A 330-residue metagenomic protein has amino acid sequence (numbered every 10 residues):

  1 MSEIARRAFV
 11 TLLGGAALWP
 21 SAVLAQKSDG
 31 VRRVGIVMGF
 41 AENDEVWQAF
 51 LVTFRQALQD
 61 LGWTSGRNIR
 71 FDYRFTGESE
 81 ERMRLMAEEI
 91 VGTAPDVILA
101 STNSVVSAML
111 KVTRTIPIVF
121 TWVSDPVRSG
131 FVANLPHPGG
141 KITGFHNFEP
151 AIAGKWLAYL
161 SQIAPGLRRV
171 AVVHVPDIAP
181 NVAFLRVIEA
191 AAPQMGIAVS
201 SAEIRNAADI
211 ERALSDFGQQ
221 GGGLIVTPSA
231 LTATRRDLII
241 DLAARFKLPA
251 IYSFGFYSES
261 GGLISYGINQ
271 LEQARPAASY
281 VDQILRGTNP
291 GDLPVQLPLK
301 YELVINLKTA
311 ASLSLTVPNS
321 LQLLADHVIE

Functional and structural regions predicted by a protein language model:
M1-E330: Short hydrophobic alpha-helices and adjacent helix-cap/hinge residues
